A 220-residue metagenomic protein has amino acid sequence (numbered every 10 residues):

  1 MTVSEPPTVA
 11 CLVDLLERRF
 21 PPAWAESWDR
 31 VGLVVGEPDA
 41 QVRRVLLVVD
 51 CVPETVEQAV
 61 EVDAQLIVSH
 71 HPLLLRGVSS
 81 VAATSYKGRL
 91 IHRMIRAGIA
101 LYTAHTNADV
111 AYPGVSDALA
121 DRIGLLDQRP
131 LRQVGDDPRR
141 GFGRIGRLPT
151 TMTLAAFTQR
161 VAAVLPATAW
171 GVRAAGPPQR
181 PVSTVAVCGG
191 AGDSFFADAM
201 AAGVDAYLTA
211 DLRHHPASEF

Functional and structural regions predicted by a protein language model:
M1-F220: Hydrophobic structural segments
